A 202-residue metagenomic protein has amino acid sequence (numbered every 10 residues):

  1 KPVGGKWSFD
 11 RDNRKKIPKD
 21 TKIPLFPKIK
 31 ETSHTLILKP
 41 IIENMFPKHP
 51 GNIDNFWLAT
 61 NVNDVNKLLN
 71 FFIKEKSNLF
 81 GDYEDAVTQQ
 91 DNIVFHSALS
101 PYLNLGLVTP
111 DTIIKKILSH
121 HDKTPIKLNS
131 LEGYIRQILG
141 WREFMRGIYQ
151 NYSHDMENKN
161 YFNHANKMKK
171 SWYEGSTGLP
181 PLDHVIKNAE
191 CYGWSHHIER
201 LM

Functional and structural regions predicted by a protein language model:
K1-N63: Beta-rich, aromatic/charged-enriched effector core domains that present basic-aromatic interfaces for binding
K67-N70, K74-I198, M202: Gly/Thr-rich phosphate-binding loop signature of adenosyl cofactor/nucleotide-binding cores
